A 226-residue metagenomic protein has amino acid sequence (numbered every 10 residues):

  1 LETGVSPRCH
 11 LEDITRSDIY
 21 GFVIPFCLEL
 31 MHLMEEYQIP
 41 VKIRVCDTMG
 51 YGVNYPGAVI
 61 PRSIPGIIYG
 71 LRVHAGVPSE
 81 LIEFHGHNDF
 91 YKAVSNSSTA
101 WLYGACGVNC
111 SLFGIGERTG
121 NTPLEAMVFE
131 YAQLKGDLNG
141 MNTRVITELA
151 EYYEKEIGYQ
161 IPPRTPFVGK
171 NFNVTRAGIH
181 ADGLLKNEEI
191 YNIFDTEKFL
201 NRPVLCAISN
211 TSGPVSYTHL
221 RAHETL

Functional and structural regions predicted by a protein language model:
L1-P7, R16-G70: Alpha/beta enzyme core
P7-L11, V41-V45, E80-G86, V108-C110: Hydrophobic faces of well-ordered beta-strands that scaffold small-molecule active sites in alpha/beta enzyme cores
C9, G104, M127, R221: Conserved, mostly hydrophobic/aromatic
E12-R16, C46-Y51, H85-Y91, F113: Active-site beta-loop-alpha junctions enriched in small/polar residues
F26, K92-L102: Catalytic cores of alpha/beta
C106-G120: Glycine-rich phosphate-binding active-site loops on the catalytic face of alpha/beta enzymes
L138-T165, K170-N171: Phosphate/diphosphate-binding loops
T218-T225: Conserved small/polar residues in nucleotide/adenosyl-binding loops
